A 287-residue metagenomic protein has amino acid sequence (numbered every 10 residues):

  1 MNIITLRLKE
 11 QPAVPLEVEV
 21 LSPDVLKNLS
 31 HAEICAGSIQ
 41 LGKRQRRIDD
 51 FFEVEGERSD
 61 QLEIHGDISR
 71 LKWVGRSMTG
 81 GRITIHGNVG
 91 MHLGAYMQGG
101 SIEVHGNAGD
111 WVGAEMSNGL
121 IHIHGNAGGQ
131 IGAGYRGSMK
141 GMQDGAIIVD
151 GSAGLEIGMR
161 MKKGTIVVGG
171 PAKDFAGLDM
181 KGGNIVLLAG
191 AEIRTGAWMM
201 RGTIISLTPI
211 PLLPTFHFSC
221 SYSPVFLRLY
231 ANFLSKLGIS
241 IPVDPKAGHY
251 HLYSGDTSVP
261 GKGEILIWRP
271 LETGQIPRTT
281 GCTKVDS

Functional and structural regions predicted by a protein language model:
M1-D67, W73, H122-H124, G128 (+5 more regions): Intrinsically disordered, low-complexity terminal regions
R47-D49, S59-G75, T79-Q98, E103-G109 (+4 more regions): Surface-facing alpha-helical segments and adjacent helix-coil boundary elements at the starts of domains
